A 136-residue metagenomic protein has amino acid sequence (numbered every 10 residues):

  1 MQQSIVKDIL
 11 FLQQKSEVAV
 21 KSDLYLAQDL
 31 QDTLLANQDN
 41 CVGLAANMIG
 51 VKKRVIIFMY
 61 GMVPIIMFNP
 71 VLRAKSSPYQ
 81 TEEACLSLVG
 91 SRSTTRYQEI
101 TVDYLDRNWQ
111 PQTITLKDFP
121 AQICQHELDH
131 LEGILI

Functional and structural regions predicted by a protein language model:
M1-I136: Positively charged
